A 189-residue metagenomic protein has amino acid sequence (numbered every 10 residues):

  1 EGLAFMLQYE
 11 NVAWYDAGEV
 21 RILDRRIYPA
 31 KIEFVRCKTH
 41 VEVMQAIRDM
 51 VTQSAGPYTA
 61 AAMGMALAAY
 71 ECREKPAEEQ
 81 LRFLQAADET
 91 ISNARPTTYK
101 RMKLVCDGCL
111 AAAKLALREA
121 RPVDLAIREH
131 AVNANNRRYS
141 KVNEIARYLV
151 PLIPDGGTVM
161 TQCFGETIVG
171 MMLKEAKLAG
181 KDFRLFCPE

Functional and structural regions predicted by a protein language model:
E1-M6, E74, E78: Polar low-complexity intrinsically disordered regions
G2-V41, I47-R48: Positively charged, low-complexity intrinsically disordered leader regions
R48-E189: N-terminal active-site beta-alpha-beta segment that forms phosphate/nucleotide-binding and substrate-recognition loops
